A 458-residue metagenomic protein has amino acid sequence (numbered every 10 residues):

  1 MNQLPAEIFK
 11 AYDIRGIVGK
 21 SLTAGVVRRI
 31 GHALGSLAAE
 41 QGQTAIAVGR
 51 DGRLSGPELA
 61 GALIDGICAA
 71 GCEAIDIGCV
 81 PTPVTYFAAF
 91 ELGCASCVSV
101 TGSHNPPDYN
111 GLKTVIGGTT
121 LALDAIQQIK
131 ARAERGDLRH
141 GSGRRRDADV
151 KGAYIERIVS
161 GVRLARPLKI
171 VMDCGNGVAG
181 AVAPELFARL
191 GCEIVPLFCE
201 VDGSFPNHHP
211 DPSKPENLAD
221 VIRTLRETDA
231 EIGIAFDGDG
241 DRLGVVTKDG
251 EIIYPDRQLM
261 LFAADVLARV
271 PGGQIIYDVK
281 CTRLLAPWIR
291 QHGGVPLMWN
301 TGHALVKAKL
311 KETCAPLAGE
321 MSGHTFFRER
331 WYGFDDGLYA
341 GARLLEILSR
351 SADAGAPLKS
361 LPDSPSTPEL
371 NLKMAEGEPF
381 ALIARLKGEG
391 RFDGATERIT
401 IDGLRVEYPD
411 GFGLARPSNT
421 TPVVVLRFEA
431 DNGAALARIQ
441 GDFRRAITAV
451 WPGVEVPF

Functional and structural regions predicted by a protein language model:
M1-D65, A69-A70, D147-L168: An N-terminal, well-structured beta->alpha segment
E40, A45-Y109, E156-R157, E185-V246: N-terminal small/polar loop signature for handling phosphorylated ligands or for N-terminal nucleophile
Q43-D51, I75, K169-V171, G273-V279 (+1 more regions): Short glycine-rich phosphate-binding loop at a beta-alpha junction
V84, Q127-E156, S160, K248-M321 (+1 more regions): Proline/glycine-rich low-complexity loops and linkers
A95-S103, P107, L225-T247, I252 (+2 more regions): Glycine-rich phosphate-binding loop
N110-T228: Gly/Ser/Thr-enriched, mixed-charge loops and adjacent short helices that form phosphate/oxyanion-binding elements
V270-R427, N432-F458: Phosphate-binding and adjacent anionic-ligand microenvironments
